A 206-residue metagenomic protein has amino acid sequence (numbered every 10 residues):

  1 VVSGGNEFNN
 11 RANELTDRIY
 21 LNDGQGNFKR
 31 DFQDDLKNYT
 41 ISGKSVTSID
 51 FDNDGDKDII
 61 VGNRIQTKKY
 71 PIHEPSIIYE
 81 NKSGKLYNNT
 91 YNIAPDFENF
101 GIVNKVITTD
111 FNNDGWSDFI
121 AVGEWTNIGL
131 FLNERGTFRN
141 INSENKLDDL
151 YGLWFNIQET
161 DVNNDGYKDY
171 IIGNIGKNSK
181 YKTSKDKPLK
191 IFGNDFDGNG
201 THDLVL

Functional and structural regions predicted by a protein language model:
V1-L206: Beta-propeller-forming repeat regions
